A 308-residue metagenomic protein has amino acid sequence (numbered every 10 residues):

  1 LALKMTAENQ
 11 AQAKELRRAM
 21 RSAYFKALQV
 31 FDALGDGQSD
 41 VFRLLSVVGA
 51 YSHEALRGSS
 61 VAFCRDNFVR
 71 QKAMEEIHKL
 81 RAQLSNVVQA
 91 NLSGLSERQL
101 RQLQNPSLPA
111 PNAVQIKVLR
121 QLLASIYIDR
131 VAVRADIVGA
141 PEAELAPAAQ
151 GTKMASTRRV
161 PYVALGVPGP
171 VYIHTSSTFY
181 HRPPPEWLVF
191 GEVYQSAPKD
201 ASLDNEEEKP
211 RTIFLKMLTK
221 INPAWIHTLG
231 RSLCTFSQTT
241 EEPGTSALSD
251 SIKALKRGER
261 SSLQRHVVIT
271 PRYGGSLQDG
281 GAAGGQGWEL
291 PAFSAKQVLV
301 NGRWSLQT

Functional and structural regions predicted by a protein language model:
L1-S246, D250: Second RecA-like catalytic domain
P109-Y127, A132-R134, Q150-K153, G244 (+1 more regions): A positional "C-terminalness" feature that preferentially activates on distal terminal regions of long, nucleic
